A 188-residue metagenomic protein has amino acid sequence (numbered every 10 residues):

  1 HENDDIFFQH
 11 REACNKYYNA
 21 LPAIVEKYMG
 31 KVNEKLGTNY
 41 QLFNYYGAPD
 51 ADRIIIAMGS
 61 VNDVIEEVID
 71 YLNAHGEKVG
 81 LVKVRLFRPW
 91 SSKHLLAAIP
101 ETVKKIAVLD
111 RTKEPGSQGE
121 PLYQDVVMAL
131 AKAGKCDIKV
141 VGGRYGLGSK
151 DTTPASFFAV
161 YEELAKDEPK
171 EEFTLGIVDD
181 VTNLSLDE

Functional and structural regions predicted by a protein language model:
H1-N44: Conformationally flexible catalytic loops at phosphate/diphosphate-handling active centers
G30-R53, E66, D187-E188: Glycine-/acidic-rich phosphate or pyrophosphate-binding loops and their flanking alpha/beta elements
Y46-P49, A98-P100, A133-G134, D167: Solvent-exposed alpha-helices and their adjacent loops that cap or buttress functional pockets in soluble metabolic
P49-E77, W90-A97: Redox- and metal-dependent alpha/beta enzyme cores, enriched for Fe-S-associated oxidoreductases and cofactor-handling
I56-G59, V82-R85, V108-R111, G143: Generic beta-strand/beta-sheet core signal
G59, D70, W90-E101, E120 (+1 more regions): Short glycine/threonine-rich loop-to-helix capping motif typified by GTGT followed within a few residues by an Asp-Pro
N62-V64, R88-S91, E114-G116, G148-K150: Flexible loop/turn segments at secondary-structure boundaries
K105, L109-D187: Peripheral docking tails and interdomain loops at the edges of cofactor- or intermediate-handling domains
